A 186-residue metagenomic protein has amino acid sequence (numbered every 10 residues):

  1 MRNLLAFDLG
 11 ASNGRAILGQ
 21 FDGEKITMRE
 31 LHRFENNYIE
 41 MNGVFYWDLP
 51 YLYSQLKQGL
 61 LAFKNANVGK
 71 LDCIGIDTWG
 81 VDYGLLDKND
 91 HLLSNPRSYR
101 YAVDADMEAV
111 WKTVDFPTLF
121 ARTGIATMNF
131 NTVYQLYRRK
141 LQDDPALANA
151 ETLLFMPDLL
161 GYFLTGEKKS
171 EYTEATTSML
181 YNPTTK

Functional and structural regions predicted by a protein language model:
M1-S94, A105, A121, N149: N-terminal glycine/serine-rich phosphate-binding loop of ATP-dependent small-molecule kinases, especially carbohydrate
L9-A11, L119-K186: Gly/Ser/Thr-rich active-site cleft segment
I39, R97-S98, D104, G124 (+1 more regions): Short capping/connector residues at structural and topological boundaries
E40-G43, D106-V110, L180-P183: Short, charged, surface-exposed secondary-structure boundary motifs
L61, A66-R100, A126-F130, P157 (+1 more regions): Short beta-strand-loop/turn "lid" adjacent to the catalytic site in phosphate-handling enzymes
R97-F116: Short alpha-helix plus adjacent loop in nuclease-associated cores
